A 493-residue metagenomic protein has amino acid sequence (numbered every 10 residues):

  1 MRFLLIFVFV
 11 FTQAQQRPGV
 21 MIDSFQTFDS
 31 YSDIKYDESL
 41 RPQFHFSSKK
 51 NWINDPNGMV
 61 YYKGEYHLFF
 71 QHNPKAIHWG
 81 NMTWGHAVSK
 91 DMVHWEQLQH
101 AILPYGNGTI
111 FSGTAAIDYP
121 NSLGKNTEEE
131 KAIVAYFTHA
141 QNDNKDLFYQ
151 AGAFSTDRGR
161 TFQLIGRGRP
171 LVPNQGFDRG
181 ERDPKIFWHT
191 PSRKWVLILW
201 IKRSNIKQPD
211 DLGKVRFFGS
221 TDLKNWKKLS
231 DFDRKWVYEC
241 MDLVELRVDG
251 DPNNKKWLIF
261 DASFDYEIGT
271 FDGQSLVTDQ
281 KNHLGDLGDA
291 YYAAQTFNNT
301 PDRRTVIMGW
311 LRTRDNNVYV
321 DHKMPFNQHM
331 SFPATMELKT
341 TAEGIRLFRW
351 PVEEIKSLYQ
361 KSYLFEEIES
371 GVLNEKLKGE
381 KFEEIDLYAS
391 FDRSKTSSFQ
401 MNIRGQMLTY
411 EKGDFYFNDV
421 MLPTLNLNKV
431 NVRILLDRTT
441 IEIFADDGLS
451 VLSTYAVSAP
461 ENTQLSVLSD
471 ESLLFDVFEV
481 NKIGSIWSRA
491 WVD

Functional and structural regions predicted by a protein language model:
M1-R17: Bacterial Sec-dependent N-terminal signal peptides
R17-N57, A76-W79, W95-T127, G159-W188 (+5 more regions): Surface loop/turn signatures of beta-propeller and other carbohydrate-active proteins
T27-Y31, D272-D289, F297-D493: Beta-rich accessory regions
E65-L68, L123-F137, S192-L197, D251-L258 (+1 more regions): Entry beta-strands of beta-propeller and related beta-repeat scaffolds
N73-I77, A140-N144, K202-I206, R314-D315: Short glycine/acidic-enriched loop and turn motifs that connect beta-strands
I77-M82, D143-F148, I206-G213, F260-D261 (+1 more regions): Short, solvent-exposed loop/turn segments at conserved positions within beta-propeller repeat blades
T83-G85, Q150-A153, K214-R216, D265 (+1 more regions): A short loop-to-beta-strand structural motif that recurs across blades of beta-propeller domains
S89, S155-T156, F217-S220, G269: Conserved Ser/Thr-centered positions that define the repeating blades of beta-propeller domains
